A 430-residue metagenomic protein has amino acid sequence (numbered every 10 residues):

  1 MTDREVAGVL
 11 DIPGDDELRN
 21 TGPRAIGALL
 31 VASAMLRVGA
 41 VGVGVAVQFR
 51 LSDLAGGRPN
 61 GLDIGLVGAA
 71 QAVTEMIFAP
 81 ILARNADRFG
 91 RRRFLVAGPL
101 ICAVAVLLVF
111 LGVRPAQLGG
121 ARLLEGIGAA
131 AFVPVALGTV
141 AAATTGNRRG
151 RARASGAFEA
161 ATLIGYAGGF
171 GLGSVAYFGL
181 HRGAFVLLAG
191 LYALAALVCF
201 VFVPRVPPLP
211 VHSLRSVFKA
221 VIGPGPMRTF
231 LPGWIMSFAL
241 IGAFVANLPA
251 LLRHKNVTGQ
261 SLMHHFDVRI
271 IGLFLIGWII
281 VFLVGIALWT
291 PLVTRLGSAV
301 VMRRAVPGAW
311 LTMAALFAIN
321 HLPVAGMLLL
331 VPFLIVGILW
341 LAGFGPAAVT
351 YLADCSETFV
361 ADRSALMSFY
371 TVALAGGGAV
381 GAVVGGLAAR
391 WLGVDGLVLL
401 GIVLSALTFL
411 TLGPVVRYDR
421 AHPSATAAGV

Functional and structural regions predicted by a protein language model:
D3-P23, V203-P232, G429-V430: Juxtamembrane intracellular "pre-TM" segments in multi-pass secondary transporters
N20-A72, T229, I241-G259: Helix-loop boundary and gating motifs at the non-cytosolic
L66-L82, I276-L288: Central cavity-lining transmembrane alpha-helices of secondary-active solute carriers, predominantly the Major
M76-V113: Conserved MFS/SLC helix-loop-helix module at the cytosolic interface between two early adjacent transmembrane helices
F78-G90, V284-S298, A389: Helix-to-loop junctions at the C-terminal end of transmembrane segments in multipass secondary transporters
R93-L107, V300-L316: Structural signature of the two symmetry-related core transmembrane helices
L123-T162: Cytoplasmic helix-loop-helix junction between adjacent transmembrane helices in 12-TM secondary transporters
A131-T145, G343-T358: Intracellular juxtamembrane helix-capping segments at the cytosolic ends of symmetry-related transmembrane helices
